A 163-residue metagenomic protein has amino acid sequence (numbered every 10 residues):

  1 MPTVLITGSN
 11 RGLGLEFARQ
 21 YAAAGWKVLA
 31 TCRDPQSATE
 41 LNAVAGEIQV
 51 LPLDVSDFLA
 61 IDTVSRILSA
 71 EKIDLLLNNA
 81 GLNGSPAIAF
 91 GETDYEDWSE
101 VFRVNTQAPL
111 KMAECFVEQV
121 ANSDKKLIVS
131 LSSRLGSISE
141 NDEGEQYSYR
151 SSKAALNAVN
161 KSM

Functional and structural regions predicted by a protein language model:
T3-I6, L76-L77: Conserved hydrophobic beta-strands of the Rossmann-like cofactor-binding core in SDR/related NAD(P)H-dependent
N10, G14-Q20: N-terminal Rossmann NAD(P)H-binding glycine-rich loop of SDR-like oxidoreductase domains
A24-E40: Conserved glycine-rich Rossmann-like NAD(P)H-binding loop of the short-chain dehydrogenase/reductase
A45-L59: Rossmann-fold cofactor-recognition segment
S56-E71: Conserved Rossmann-fold cofactor-binding substructure of NAD(P)-dependent oxidoreductases
L82, P86-F102, A121-M163: Catalytic loop of short-chain dehydrogenase/reductase
A113-E114, K161: A short, exposed helix-loop element centered on a Lys and neighboring polar residues
